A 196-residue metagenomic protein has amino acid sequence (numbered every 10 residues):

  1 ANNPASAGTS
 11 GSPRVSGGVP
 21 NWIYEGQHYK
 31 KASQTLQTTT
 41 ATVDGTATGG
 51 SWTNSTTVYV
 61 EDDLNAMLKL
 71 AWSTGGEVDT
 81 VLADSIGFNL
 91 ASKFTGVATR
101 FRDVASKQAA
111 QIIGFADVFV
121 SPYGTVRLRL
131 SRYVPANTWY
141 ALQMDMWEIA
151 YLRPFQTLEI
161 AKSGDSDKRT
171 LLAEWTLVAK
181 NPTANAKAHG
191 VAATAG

Functional and structural regions predicted by a protein language model:
A1-G196: Core alpha/beta structural scaffold of self-assembling particle/tube/pore-forming proteins
